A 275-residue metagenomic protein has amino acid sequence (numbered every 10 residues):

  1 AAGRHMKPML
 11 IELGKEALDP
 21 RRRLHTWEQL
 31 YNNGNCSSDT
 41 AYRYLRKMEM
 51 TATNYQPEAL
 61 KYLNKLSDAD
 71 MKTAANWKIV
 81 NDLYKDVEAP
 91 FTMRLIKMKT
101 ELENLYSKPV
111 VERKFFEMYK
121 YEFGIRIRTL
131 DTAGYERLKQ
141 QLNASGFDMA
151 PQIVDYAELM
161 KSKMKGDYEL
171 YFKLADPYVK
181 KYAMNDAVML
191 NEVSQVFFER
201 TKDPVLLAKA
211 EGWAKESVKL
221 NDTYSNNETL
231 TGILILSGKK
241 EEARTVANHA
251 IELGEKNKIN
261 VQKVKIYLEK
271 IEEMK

Functional and structural regions predicted by a protein language model:
A1-R4: A short, hydrophobic beta-strand/beta-hairpin element that forms part of a small beta-sheet core
P8: Internal, well-ordered alpha/beta segment that forms a basic, Gly-enriched binding/recognition surface
L13-K275: Oxidative protein folding and maturation machinery
